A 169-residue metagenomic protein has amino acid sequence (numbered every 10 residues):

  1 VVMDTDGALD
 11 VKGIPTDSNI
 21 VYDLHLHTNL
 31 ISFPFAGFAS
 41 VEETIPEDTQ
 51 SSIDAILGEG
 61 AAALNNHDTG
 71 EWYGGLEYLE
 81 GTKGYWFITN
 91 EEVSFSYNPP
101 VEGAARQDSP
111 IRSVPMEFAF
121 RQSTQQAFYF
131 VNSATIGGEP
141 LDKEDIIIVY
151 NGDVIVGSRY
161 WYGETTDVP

Functional and structural regions predicted by a protein language model:
V1-D142, I146-P169: N-terminal exported-region signature
